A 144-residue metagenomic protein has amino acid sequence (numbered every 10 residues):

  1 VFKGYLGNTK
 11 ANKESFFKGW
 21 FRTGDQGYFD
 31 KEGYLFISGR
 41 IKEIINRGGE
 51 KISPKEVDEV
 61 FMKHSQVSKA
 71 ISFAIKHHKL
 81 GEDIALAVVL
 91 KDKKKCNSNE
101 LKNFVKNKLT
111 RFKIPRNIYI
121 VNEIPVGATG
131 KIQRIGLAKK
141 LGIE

Functional and structural regions predicted by a protein language model:
V1-S15, I52: Conserved ATP/PPi-binding loop(s) of AMP-dependent carboxylate-activating enzymes
K3-G4, Q26-K113, E123, G130 (+1 more regions): AMP-binding/adenylate-forming catalytic core of the ANL superfamily
G19: FAD-site-proximal beta/loop scaffold in flavoenzymes
I118-V121: General small-molecule cofactor/ligand-binding pocket signal
L141-E144: A short, polar/charged loop-to-alpha-helix boundary motif
